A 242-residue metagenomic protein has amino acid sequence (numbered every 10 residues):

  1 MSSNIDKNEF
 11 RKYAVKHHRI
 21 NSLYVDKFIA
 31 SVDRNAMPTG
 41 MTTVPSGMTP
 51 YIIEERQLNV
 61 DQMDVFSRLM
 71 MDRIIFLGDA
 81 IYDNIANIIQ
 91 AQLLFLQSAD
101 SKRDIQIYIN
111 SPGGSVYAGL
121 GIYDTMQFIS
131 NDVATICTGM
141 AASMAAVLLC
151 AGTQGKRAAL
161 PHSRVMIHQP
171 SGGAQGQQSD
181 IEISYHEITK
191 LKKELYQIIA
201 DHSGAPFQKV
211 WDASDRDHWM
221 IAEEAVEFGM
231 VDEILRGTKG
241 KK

Functional and structural regions predicted by a protein language model:
M1-K242: Terminal-region recognition feature
